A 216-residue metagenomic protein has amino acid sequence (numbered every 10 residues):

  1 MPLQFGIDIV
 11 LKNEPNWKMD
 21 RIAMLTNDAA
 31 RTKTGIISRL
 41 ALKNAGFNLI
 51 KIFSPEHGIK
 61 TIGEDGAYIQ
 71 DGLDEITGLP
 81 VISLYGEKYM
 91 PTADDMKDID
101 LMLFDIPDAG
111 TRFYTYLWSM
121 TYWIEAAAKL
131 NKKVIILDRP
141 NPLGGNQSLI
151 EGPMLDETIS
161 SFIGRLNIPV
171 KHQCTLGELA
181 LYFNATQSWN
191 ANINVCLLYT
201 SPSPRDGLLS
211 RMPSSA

Functional and structural regions predicted by a protein language model:
L3-F47: N-terminal phosphate-binding or glycine-rich loops at protein starts, especially the Walker A/P-loop of NTPases
F47, L130-K133: A short helix->loop->beta-strand "cap" motif at the edges of active sites that frequently abuts
I50-E56: Short internal beta-strands
H57-I76: N-terminal beta-loop-helix "entrance" segment that forms/cooperates in small-molecule cofactor or anionic ligand
T61-D65, I135-I159: Glycine-rich, charge-decorated loop segments at or immediately adjacent to ligand/cofactor-binding or catalytic sites
Q70-D98, T111: Glycine-rich oxoanion-binding loops at beta->alpha junctions
D108-S119: Glycine/threonine-rich flexible loop motifs
Y199-A216: Single conserved hydrophobic/aromatic residue that forms the stacking wall/gate of nucleotide- or nucleobase-binding
